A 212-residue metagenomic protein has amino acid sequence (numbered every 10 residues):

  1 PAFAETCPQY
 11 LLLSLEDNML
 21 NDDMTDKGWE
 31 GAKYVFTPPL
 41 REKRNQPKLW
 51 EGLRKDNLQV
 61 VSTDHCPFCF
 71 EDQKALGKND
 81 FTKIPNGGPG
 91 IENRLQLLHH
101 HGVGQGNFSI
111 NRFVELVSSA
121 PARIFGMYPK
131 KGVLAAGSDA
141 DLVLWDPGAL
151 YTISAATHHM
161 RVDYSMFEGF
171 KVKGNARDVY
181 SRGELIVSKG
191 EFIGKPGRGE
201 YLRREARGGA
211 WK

Functional and structural regions predicted by a protein language model:
A2-E5, V61-T63: Hydrophobic faces of well-ordered beta-strands that scaffold small-molecule active sites in alpha/beta enzyme cores
C7-L11, D64-C66: Active-site beta-loop-alpha junctions enriched in small/polar residues
L11-N21: Catalytic core of soluble alpha/beta enzymes
N21-Y34, K55, V60-V61, P67-G148: His/Asp/Glu-enriched, well-ordered alpha-helical/loop segment that forms or immediately abuts the divalent-metal
A32-R44, I84-P89, S165-K171: A short acidic, glycine-rich active-site loop that binds or catalyzes chemistry on phosphate/adenosine moieties
F36-E51, I124-G126: Active-site glycine- and acidic-residue-rich loops that bind and position anionic ligands or nucleotide-like cofactors
A75-D80, N86, A136-L202: C-terminal cap of metal-dependent C-N hydrolases
Y201-K212: Short, solvent-exposed cationic patches
